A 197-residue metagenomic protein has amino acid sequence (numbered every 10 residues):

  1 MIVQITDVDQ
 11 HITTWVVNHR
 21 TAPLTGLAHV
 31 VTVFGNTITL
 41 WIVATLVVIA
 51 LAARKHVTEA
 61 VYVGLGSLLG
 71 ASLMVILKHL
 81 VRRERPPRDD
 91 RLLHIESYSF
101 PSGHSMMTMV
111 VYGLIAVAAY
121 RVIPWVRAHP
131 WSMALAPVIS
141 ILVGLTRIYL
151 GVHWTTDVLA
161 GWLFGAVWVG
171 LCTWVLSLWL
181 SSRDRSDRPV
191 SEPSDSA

Functional and structural regions predicted by a protein language model:
M1-T39, K78-L93: N-terminal transmembrane-helix/juxtamembrane module of multi-pass inner/ER membrane proteins
I2, N36, R54-K55, V81-R82 (+3 more regions): Short helix-capping/hinge motifs at transmembrane helix termini and TM-loop junctions
A22-H29, L51, K55, E59 (+3 more regions): Membrane-helix interfacial "entry" motifs
P23-L24, K55-A60, P87, V126-W131: Membrane-helix interface segments
T32-K55, M109-A119: Hydrophobic alpha-helical transmembrane segments
A44-S72: Interfacial segments of alpha-helical transmembrane regions
G64-R83, S132-L145: Small-polar-interrupted transmembrane alpha-helices in polytopic inner-membrane proteins
D90-A197: Membrane-embedded catalytic cores of phosphoryl/pyrophosphoryl-handling enzymes
